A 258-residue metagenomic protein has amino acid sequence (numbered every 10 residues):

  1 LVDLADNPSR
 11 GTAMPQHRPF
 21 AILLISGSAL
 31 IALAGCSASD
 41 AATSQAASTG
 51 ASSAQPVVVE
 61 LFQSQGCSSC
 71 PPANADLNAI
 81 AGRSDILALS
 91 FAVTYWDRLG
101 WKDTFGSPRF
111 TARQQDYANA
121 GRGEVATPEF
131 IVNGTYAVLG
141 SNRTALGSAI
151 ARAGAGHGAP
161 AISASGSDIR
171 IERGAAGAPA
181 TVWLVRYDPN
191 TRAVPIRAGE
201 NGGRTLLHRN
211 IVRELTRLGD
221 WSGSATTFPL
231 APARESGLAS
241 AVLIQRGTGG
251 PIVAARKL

Functional and structural regions predicted by a protein language model:
L1-A13: Short, Lys/Arg-enriched N-terminal segments with co-localized hydrophobic residues within the first ~10-30 amino acids
P15-S26: Bacterial N-terminal signal peptides that target proteins for export
L33-G35: C-terminal motif of bacterial Sec signal peptides marking the signal peptidase cleavage site
S37-S39: Bacterial signal peptide processing site
A51-F91: Local sequence-structure signature of Cys/Sec-based thiol-disulfide redox active-site neighborhoods
D85-T111, E124: Thiol-based oxidoreductase modules, predominantly thioredoxin-like and allied folds used for disulfide exchange
T104-G123, T127, T135-L258: Short, conserved sequence motifs used for protein processing/export or organelle targeting and for catalysis
F130: Ligand-binding face of N-terminal immunoglobulin V-set domains in extracellular IgSF glycoproteins
